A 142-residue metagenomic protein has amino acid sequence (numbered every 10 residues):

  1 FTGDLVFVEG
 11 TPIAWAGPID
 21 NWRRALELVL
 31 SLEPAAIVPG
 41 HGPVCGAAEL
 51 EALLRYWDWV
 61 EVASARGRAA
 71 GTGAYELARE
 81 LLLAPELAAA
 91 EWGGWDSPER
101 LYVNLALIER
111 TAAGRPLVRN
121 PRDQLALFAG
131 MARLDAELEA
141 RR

Functional and structural regions predicted by a protein language model:
F1-R66: Metallo-beta-lactamase
T72-R142: C-terminal regulatory/interaction regions
